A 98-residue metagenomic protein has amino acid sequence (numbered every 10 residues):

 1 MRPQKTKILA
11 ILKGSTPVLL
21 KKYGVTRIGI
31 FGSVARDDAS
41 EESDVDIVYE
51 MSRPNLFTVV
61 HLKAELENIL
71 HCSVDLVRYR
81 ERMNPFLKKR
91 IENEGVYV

Functional and structural regions predicted by a protein language model:
M1-R27, A35-E41, M51-V98: Catalytic core of pol beta-like nucleotidyltransferases
I30: Conserved histidines in hydrophobic membrane contexts and catalytic metal-binding motifs
D46-Y49: Short beta-strand->loop micro-motif that forms the acidic, two-metal-ion catalytic signature in nucleotide-processing
